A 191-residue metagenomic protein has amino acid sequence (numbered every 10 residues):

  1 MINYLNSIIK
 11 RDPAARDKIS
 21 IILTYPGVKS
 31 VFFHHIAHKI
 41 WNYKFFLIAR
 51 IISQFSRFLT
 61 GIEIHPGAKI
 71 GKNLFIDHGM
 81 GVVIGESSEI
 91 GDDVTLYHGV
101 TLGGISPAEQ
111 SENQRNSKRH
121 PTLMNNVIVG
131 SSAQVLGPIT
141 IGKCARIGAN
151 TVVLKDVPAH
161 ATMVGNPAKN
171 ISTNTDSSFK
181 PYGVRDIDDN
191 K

Functional and structural regions predicted by a protein language model:
M1-T60, T175-K191: Terminal amphipathic alpha-helical/low-complexity segments used for targeting or macromolecular assembly
I21-I22, H38, F75-D77, E109: A short, structure-level motif marking secondary-structure boundaries and short turns
T60, H65-P66, G71-K72, D77-E86 (+11 more regions): Left-handed beta-helix
Q114-N116, Q134, N170, P181: Accessory, usually C-terminal, subdomains that scaffold auxiliary metal cofactors
A161, N166-P181: Conserved beta-strand-loop-alpha-helix hinge in the C-terminal portion of ABC ATPase nucleotide-binding domains
